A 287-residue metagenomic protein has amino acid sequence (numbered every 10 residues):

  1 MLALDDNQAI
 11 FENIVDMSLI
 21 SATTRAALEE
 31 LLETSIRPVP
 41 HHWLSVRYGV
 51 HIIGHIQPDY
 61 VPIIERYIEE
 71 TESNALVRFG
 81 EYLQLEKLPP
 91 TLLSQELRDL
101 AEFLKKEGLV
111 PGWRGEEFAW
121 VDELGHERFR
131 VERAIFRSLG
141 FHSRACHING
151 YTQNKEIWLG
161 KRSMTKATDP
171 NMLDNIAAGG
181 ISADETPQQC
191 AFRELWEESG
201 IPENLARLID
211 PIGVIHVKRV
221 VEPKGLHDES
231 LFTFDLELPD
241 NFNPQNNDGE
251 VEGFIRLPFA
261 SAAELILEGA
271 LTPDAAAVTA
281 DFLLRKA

Functional and structural regions predicted by a protein language model:
M1-M172, G180-W196, I201-Q245, F259-A262 (+2 more regions): N-terminal leader/linker segments that precede catalytic domains of diphosphate-processing enzymes
R256: Short aromatic/basic micro-patch
